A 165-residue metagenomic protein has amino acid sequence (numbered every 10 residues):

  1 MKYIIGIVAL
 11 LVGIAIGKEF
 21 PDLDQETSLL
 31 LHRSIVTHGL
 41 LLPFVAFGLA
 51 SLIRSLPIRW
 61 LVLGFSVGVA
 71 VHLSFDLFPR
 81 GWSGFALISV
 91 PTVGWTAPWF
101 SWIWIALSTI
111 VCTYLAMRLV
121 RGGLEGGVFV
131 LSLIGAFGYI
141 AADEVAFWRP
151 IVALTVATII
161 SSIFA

Functional and structural regions predicted by a protein language model:
M1-A165: N-terminal membrane-targeting hydrophobic helices
